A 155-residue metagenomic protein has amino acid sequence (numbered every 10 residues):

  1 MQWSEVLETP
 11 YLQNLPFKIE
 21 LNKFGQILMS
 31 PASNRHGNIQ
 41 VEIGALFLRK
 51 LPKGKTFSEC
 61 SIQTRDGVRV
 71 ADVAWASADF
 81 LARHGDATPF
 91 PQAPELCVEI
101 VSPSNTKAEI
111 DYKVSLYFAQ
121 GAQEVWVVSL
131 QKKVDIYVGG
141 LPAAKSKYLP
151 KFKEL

Functional and structural regions predicted by a protein language model:
M1-L155: Gly/Pro/Ser/Thr-rich low-complexity, intrinsically disordered segments predominantly at protein N-termini
